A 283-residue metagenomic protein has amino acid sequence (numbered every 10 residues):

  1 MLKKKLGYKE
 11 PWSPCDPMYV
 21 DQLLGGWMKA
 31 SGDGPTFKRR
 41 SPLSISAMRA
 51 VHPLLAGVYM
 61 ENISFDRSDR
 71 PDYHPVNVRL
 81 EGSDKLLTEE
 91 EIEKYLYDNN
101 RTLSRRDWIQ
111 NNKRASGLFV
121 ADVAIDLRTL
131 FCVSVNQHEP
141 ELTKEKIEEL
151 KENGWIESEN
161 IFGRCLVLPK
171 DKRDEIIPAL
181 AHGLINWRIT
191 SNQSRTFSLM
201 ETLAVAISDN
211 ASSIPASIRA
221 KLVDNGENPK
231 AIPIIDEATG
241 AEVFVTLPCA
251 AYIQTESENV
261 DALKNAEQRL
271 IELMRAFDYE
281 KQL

Functional and structural regions predicted by a protein language model:
M1-L283: RNA-binding basic/glycine-rich loop and surface signature characteristic of RAMP-family CRISPR effectors
